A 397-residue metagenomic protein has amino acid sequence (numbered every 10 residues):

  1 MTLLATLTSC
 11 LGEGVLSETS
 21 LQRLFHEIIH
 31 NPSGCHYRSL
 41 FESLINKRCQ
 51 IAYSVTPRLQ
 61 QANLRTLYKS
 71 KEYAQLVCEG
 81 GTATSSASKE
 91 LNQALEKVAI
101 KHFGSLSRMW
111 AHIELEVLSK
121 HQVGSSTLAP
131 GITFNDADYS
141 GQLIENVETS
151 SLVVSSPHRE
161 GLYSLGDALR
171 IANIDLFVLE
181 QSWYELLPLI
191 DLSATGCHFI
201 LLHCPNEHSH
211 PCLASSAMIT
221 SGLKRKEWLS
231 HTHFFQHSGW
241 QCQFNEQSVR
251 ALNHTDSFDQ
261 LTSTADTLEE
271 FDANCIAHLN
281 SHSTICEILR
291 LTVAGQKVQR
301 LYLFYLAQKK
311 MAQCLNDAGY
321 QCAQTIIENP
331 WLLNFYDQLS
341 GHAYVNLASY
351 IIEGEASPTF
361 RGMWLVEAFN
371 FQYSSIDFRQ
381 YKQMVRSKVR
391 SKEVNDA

Functional and structural regions predicted by a protein language model:
L3-L4, S17-Q22, Y37-R38, Q60 (+6 more regions): Short amphipathic alpha-helical segments that mediate assembly, nucleic-acid/protein binding, or membrane association
A5-T6, L11-E27, N31, S43 (+3 more regions): Short amphipathic alpha-helix that is part of the acyltransferase structural core
L7, L21-F25, L40-F41, N63-L64 (+8 more regions): Generic structural signal of hydrophobic/aromatic residues within well-ordered alpha-helices of folded domains
R23-K101: N-terminal accessory interaction module
A52-G81, T232-P358: Acyl-donor binding region in acyl/amide transferases
T195-F199, T284, A356-G362: Short beta-strand micro-motifs in enzyme catalytic cores
N206, L223, V298, L332 (+1 more regions): Generic "edge-of-domain/loop-turn" microfeature
P330-A397: Accessory, usually C-terminal, subdomains that scaffold auxiliary metal cofactors
